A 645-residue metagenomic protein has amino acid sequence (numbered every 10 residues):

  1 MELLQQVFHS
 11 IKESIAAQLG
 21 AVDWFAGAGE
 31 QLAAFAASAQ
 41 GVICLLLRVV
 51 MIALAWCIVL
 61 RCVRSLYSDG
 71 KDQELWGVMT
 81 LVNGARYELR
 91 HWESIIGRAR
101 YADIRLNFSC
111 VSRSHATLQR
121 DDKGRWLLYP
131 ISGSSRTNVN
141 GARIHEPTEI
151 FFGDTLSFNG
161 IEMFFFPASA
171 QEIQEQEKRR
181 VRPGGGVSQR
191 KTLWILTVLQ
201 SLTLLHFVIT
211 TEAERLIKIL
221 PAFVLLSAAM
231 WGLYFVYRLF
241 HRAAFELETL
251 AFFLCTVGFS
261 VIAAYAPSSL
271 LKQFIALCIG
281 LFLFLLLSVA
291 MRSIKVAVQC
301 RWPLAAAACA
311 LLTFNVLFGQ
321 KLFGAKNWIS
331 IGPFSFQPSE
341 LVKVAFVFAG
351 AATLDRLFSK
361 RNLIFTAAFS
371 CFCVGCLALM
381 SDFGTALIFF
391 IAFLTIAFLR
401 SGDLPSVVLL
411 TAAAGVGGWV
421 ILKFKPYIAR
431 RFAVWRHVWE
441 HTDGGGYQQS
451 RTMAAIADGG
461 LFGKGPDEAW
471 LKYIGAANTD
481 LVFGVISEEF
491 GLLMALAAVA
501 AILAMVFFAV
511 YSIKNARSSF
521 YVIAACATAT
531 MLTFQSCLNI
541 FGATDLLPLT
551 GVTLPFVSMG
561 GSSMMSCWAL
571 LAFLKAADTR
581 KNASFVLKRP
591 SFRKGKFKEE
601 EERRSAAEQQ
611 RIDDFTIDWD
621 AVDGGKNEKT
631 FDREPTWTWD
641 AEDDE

Functional and structural regions predicted by a protein language model:
E2-F108, D122, A170-R180: Intrinsically disordered, low-complexity acidic Ser/Thr-rich regulatory segments
W24-I43, L202-E214, F259, A263-S269 (+3 more regions): Transmembrane helix-loop junctions at the membrane interface of multipass transporters and ion channels
L32, A36, N138-G184: C-terminal boundary/linker segments immediately following FHA domains
Y87-E162: Forkhead-associated
P147-T148, L546-L587: Transmembrane alpha-helices of multi-pass inner-membrane enzymes
R180-L196: N-terminal membrane topogenic signal
K218-G445, G484-G542, A569, F573 (+2 more regions): Hydrophobic alpha-helical transmembrane segments of multi-pass inner membrane proteins, especially in bacterial systems
I456, G460-L493, I513-A516: Long extracytoplasmic/lumenal interhelical loops at the membrane interface of multi-pass membrane proteins
